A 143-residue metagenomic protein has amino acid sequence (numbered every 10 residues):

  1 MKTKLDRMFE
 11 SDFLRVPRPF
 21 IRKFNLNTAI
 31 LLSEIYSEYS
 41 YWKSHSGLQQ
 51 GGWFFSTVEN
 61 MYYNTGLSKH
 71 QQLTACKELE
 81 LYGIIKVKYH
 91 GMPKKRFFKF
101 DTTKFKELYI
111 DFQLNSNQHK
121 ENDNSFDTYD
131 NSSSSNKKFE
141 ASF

Functional and structural regions predicted by a protein language model:
M1-Y63, H70-L73, K77-Y82, E107: Short recognition helix of helix-turn-helix/winged-helix DNA-binding domains
K2-L5, D101-F143: Charged low-complexity intrinsically disordered patches
W53-F54, F98, A141: Generic preference for hydrophobic/aromatic residues in regular secondary structure cores
W53-F54, P93, S125: Compositionally biased, intrinsically disordered low-complexity regions
T57-E59, H90-F112: Short, cationic-aromatic polyanion-contact patches
L73-K77, I85, K95-F100: Chromatin/DNA-recognition segments of nuclear transcriptional regulators
E80-H90: A short, conserved structural fragment
